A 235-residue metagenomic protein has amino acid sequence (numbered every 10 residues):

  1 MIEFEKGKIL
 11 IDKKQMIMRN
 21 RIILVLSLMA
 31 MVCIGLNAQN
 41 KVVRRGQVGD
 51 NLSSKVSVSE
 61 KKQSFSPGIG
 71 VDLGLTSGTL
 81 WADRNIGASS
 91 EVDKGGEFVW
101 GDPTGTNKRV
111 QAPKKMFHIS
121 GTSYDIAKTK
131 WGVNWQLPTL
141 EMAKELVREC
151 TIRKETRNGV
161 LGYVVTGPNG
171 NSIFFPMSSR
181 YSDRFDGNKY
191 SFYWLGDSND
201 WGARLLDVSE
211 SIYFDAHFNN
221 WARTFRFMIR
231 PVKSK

Functional and structural regions predicted by a protein language model:
M1-R45: Bacterial Sec-dependent N-terminal signal peptides
I2-F4, I9, Q47, S57 (+2 more regions): Exposed, low-complexity/repetitive linear segments and helix-based recognition motifs, biased toward charged/polar
G7, K14-M16, S27-L28, Q47-V48 (+4 more regions): Intrinsic disorder/low-complexity segments
I9, I23-A30, G35, N51 (+4 more regions): Acidic/proline-rich low-complexity IDRs
L36-S66: Sec-dependent signal peptide cleavage junction
I69, G74-K108, I119-K235: C-terminal, surface-exposed recognition/capping segments
